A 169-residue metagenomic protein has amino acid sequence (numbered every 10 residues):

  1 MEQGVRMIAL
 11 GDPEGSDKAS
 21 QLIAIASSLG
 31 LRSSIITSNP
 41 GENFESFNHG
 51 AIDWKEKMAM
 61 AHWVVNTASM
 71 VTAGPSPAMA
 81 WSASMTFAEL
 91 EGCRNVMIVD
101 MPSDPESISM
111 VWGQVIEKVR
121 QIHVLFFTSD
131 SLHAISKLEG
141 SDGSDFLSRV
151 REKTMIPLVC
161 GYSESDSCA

Functional and structural regions predicted by a protein language model:
M1-A169: Ribokinase/PfkB-type carbohydrate-kinase core domain
